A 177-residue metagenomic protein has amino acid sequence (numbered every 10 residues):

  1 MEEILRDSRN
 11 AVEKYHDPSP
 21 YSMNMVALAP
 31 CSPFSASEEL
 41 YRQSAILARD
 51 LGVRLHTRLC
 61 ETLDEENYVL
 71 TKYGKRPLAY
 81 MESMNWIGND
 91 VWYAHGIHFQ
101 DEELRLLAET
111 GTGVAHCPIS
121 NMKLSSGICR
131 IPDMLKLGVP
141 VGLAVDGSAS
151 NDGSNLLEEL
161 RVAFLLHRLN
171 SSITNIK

Functional and structural regions predicted by a protein language model:
M1-I97: Metal-coordinating catalytic core of metallo-dependent amide/deamination hydrolases
L5-P18, V26, T110, G127-C129 (+4 more regions): Domain-wide signal for the mature, well-folded portions of proteins, strongly enriched in nucleus-encoded organellar
L28, R58, Y93, L107 (+3 more regions): Divalent metal-coordination and catalytic microenvironments
A45-R54, W86-N89, L106-A115, K136-V141: Glycine-enriched alpha-helix->loop->beta-strand junction motifs that scaffold or abut catalytic
E61, P118-M122, G147-A149: Short, acidic/turn-prone active-site loops that include or flank metal/cofactor- and phosphate-binding residues
L63-K75, E103-A108, S125-M134, N151-R168: Histidine/acidic-residue-rich catalytic or RNA/ligand-binding cores of hydrolases and nuclease-related proteins
S83-D90, P132-K177: His/Asp/Glu-enriched, well-ordered alpha-helical/loop segment that forms or immediately abuts the divalent-metal
D90-Q100, C117-K123: Catalytic beta/alpha-barrel core
